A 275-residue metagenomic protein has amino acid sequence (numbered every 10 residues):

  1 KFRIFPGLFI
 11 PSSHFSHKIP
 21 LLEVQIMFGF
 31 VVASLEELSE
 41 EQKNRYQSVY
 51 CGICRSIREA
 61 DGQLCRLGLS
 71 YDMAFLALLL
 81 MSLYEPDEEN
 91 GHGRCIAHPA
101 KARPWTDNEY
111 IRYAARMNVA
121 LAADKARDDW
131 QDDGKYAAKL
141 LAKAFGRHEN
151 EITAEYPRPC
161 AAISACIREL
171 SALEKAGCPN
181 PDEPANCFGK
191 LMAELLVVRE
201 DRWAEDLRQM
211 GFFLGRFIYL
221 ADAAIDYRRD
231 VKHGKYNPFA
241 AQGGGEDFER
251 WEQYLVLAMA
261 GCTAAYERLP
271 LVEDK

Functional and structural regions predicted by a protein language model:
F2-F5, F9, F15: Aromatic (phenylalanine/tyrosine) cluster motif
S13-S16, V24: Intrinsically disordered, low-complexity regions enriched in polar/acidic and amide residues
P20-Q209, R216, L220-V256, A264-D274: Acidic catalytic motifs of isoprenoid enzymes
M259: Active-site catalytic loop in hydrolytic enzyme cores
